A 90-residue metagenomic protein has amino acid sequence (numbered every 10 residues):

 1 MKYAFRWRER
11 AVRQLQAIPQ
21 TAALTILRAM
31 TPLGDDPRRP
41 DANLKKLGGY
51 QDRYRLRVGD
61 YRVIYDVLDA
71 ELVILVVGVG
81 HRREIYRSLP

Functional and structural regions predicted by a protein language model:
M1-A4, R13, A17, T21-L24 (+3 more regions): Enriched for short, Lys/Arg-rich terminal
W7-R8: PIN/NYN-family metal-dependent endoribonuclease catalytic core
T31-L56: A short, surface-exposed loop/turn module that caps and links secondary-structure elements
